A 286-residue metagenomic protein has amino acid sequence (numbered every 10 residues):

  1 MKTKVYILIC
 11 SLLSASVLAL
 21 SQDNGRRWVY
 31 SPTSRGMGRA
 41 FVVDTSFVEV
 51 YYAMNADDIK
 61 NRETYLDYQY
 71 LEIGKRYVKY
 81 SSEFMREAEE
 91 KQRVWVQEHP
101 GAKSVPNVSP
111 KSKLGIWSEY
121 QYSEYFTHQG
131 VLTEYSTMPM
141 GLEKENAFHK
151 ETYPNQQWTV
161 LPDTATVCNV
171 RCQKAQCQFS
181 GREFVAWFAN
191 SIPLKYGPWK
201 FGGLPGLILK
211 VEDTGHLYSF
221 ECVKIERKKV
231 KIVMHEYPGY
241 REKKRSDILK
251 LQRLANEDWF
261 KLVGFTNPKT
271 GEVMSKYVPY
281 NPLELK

Functional and structural regions predicted by a protein language model:
M1-V29: Bacterial Sec-dependent N-terminal signal peptides
D23-K286: Extended soluble regions of mature proteins
